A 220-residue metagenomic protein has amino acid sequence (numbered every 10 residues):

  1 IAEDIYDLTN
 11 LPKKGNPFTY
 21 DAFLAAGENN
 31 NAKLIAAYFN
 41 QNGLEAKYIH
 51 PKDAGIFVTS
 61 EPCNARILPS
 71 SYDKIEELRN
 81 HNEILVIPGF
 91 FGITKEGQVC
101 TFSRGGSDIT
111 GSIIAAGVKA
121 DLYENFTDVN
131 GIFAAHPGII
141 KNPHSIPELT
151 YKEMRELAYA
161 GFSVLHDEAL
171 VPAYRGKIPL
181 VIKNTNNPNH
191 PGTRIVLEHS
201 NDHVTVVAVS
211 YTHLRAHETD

Functional and structural regions predicted by a protein language model:
I1-L170: Nucleotide/pyrophosphate-binding catalytic subdomain
K52, F90-F91, N184-N186, H199: A broadly conserved detector of short glycine/acidic/proline-rich loop/turn motifs that flank catalytic sites and bind
I56-C63, N187-H203: Self-splicing inteins and homing endonuclease
S60-P62, P137-G138, G176, L180 (+1 more regions): Charge-rich, low-complexity amphipathic helices in intrinsically disordered tails/linkers adjacent to domains
T127, N184, E218: Active-site proximal loops enriched in glycine and acidic residues that flank catalytic Cys/His/Asp and coordinate
A158, H166-R194: A conserved active-site cap/scaffold subdomain adjacent to cofactor or substrate pockets
T205-Y211: Flexible hinge/switch segments at interdomain interfaces of large molecular machines
T212-D220: Conserved small/polar residues in nucleotide/adenosyl-binding loops
